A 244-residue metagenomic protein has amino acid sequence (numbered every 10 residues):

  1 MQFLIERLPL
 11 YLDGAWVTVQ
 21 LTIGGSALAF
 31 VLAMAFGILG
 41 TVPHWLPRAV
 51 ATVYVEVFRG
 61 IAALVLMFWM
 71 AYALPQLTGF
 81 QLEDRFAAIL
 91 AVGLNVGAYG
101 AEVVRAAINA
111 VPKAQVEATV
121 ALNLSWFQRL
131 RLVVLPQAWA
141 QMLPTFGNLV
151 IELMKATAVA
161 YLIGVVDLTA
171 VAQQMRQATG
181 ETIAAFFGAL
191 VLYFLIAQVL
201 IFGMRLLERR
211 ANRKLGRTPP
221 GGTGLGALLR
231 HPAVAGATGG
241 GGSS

Functional and structural regions predicted by a protein language model:
M1-S244: Transmembrane alpha-helices and adjacent helix-loop boundaries
